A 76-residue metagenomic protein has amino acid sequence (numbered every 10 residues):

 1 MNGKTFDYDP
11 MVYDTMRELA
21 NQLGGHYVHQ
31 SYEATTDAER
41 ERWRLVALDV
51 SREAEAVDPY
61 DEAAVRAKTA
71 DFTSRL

Functional and structural regions predicted by a protein language model:
N2-D37, E41, A70: N-terminal acidic leader/helix
G24, A38-E39, S51, D58 (+1 more regions): Short intrinsically disordered, low-complexity segments
H26-Y27, V46-D49: A general alpha-helix detector
E41-W43, D61, L76: Positively charged, low-complexity intrinsically disordered regions
D49-R66: Amphipathic alpha-helical coiled-coil segments
R66-L76: Long amphipathic alpha-helical coiled-coil segments
